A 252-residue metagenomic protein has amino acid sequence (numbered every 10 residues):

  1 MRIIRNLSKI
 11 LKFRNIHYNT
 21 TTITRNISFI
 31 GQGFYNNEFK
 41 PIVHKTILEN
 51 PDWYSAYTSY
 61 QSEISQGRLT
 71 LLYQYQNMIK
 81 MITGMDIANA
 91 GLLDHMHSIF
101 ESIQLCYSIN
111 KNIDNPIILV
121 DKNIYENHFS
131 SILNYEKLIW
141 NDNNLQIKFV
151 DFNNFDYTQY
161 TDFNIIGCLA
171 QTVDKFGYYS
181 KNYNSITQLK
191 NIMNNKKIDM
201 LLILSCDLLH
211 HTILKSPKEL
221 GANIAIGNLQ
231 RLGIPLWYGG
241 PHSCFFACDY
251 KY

Functional and structural regions predicted by a protein language model:
M1-I4, K9, S65-L72, Q76 (+5 more regions): Generic structural signal for well-ordered, non-membrane alpha-helical segments in soluble metabolic enzymes
I4-Q74, K80: N-terminal entrance/gating region of PLP-dependent enzymes' catalytic architecture
R14, Y18-I27, D86, I113 (+2 more regions): Short secondary-structure junctions and interdomain/linker hinges
R25-N26, I87-A90, N143-V150: Flexible, glycine/charged-enriched surface loops at secondary-structure junctions
E49-S62, K80-M85, D114-N115, F163-T172: Gly-rich Lys/Arg/Thr-decorated short loops/hinges at beta-loop-alpha junctions or inter-strand turns that position
Q61-I64, K80-S102: Short loop-beta-helix segment that forms the pyridoxal 5′-phosphate
L71-G84, E136, F246: Hydrophobic/aromatic-rich, well-ordered segments within soluble, folded domains that form packed cores
H97-Y252: Conserved PLP-enzyme active-site core in the AAT-like
